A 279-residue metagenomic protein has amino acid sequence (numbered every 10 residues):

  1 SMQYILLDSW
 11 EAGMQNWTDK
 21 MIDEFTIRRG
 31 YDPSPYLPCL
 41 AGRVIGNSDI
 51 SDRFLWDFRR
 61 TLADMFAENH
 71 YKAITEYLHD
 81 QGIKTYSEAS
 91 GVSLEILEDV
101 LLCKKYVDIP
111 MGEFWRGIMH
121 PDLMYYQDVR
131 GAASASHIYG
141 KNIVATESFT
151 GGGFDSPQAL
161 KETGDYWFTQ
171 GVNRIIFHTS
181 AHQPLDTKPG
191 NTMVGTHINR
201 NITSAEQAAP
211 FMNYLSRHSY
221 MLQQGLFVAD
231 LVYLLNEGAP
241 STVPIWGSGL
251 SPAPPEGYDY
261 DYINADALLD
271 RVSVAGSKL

Functional and structural regions predicted by a protein language model:
Q3-Y4, S9-L279: Carbohydrate-binding surfaces of carbohydrate-active enzymes
